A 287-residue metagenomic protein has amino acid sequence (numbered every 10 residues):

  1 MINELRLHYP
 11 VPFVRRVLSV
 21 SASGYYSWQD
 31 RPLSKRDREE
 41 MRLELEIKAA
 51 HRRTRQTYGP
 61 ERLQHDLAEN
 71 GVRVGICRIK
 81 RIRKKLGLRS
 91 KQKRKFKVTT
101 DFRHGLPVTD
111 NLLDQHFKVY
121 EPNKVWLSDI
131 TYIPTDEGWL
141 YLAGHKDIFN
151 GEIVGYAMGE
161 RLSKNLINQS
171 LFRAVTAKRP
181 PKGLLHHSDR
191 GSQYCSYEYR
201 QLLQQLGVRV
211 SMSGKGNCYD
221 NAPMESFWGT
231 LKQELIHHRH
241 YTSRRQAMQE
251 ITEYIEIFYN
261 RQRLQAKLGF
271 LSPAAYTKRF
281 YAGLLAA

Functional and structural regions predicted by a protein language model:
M1-A287: Charged DNA-binding/catalytic regions of mobile-element recombinases
